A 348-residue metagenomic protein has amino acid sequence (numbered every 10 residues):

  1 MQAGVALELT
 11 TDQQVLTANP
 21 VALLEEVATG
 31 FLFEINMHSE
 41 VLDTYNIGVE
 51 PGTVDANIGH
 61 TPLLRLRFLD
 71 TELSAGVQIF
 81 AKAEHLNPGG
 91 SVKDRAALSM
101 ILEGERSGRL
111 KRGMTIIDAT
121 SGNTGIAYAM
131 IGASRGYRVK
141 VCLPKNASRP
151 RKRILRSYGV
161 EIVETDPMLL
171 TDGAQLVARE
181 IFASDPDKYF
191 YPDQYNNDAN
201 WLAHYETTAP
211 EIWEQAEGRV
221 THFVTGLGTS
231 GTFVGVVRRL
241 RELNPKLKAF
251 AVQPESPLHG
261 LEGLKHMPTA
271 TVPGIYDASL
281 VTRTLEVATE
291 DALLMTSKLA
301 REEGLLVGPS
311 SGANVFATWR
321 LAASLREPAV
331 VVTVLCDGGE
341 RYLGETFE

Functional and structural regions predicted by a protein language model:
Q2-T10: Extreme N-terminal basic, low-complexity initiation segments that serve as generic localization/processing leaders
E8, L23-V27: N-terminal polybasic/positive-inside topogenic patches
D12-N19: Short, low-complexity, charge-dense intrinsically disordered segments
L16, L32-E348: PLP-dependent amino-acid enzyme catalytic core
P20-V21, T29-F31: Intrinsically disordered, low-complexity segments enriched in serine/proline and basic residues
